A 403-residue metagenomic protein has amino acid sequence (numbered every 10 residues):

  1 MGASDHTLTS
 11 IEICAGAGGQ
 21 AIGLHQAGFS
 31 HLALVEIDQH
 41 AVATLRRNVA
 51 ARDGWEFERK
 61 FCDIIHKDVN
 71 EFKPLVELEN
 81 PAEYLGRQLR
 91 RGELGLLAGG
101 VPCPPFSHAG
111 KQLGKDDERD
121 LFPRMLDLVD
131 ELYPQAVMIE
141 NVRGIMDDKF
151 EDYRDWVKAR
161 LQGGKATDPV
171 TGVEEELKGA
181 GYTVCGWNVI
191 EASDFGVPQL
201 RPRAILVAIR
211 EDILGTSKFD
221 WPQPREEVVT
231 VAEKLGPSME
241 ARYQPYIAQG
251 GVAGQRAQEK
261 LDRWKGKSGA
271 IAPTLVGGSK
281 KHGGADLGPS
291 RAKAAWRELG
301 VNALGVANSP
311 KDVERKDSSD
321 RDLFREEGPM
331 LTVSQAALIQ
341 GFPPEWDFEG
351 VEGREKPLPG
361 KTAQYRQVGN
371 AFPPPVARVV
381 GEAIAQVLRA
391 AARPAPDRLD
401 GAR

Functional and structural regions predicted by a protein language model:
D5-T9: Extreme N-terminal starter segment of soluble prokaryotic enzymes
S10, L34, A98, M138-I139: Generic enzyme active-site microenvironment
S10-N70: SAM cofactor-binding core of SAM-dependent methyltransferases, primarily the Rossmann-like beta-alpha-beta module
I22-Q26, R47, D127-D130, A159 (+2 more regions): Short, well-ordered alpha-helices that flank and scaffold nucleotide-derived cofactor binding pockets
L32, C62, L94-G95, Q135: Conserved acidic residues
L75-L94, V101-E298: Class I S-adenosyl-L-methionine
V252-R403: C-terminal target-recognition/interaction regions appended to catalytic cores
